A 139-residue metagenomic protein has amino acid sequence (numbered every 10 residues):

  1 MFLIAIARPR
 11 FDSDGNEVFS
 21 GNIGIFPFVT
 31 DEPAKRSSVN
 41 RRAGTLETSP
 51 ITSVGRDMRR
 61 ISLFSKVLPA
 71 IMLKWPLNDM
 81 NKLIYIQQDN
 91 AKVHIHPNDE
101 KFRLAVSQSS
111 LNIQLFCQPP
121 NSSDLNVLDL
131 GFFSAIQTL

Functional and structural regions predicted by a protein language model:
M1-L139: Surface/interface recognition patches
